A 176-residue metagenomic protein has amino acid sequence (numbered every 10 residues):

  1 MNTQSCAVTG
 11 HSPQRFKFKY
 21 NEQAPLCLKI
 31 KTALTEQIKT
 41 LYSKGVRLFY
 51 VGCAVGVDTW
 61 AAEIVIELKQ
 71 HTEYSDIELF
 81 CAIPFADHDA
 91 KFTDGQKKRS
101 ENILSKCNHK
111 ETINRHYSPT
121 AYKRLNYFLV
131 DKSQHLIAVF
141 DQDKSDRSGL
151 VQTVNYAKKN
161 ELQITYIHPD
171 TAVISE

Functional and structural regions predicted by a protein language model:
M1-E176: Acidic/glycine-enriched connector segments
